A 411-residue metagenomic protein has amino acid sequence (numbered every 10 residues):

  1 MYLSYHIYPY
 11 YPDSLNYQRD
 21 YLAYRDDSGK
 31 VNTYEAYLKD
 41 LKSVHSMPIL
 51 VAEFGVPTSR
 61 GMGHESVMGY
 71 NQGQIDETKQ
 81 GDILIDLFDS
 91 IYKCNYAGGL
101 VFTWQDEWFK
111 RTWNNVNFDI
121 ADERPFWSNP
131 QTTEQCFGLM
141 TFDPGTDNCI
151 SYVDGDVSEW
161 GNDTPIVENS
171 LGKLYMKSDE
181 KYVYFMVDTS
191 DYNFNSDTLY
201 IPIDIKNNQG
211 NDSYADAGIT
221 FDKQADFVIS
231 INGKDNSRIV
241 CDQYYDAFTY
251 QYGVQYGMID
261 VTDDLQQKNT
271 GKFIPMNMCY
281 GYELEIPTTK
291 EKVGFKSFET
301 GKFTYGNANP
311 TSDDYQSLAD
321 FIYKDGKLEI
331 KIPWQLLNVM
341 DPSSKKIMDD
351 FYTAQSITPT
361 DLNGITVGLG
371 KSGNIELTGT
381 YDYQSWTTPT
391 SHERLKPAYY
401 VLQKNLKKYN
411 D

Functional and structural regions predicted by a protein language model:
M1-G69: Glycoside hydrolase catalytic-domain groove-lining segments
Y8-Y10, G55-P57, Q105-E107, S190-Y192 (+1 more regions): Short, solvent-exposed loop/turn segments at secondary-structure junctions
A23-Y37, Q74-D86, A121, K346-Y352: Well-ordered, non-membrane alpha-helical segments in soluble/globular domains
E65-G69, K79, S90-I166, P389 (+1 more regions): Aromatic-rich peripheral "rim/lid" segments of glycoside hydrolase catalytic domains that contact and position glycan
G155, K181-S190, G326-W334: Short, well-ordered beta-strand segments enriched in hydrophobic/aromatic residues
I166-I286, M348-S372: Surface-exposed, glycine/proline- and aromatic-rich loop segments on solvent-exposed faces across compartments
N195, N277-T288, G294, E299-G379: Ser/Thr/Pro-rich, low-complexity mucin-like regions that serve as glycosylated stalks/linkers or repetitive adhesive
T353-D411: Long, compositionally biased interface segments
